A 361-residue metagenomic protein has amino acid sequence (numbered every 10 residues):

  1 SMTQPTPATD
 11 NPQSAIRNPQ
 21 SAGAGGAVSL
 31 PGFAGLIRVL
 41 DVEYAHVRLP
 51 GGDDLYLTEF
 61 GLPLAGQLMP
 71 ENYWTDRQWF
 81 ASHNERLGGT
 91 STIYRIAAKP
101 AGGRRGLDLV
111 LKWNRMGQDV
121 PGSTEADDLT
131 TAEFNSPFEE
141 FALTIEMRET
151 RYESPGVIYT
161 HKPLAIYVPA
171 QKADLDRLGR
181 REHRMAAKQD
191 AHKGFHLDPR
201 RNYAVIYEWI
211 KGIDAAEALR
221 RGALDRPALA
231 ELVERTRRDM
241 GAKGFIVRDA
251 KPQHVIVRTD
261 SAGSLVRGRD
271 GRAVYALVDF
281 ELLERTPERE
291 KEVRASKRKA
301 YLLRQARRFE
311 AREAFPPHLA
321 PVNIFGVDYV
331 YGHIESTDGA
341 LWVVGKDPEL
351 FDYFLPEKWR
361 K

Functional and structural regions predicted by a protein language model:
S1-G23: Short, basic, low-complexity termini and linkers enriched in Ser/Thr/Gly/Pro that act as targeting/leader peptides
G25-H83: Juxta-kinase regulatory segment immediately upstream of eukaryotic protein kinase catalytic domains
Q67-A204: Conserved ATP-binding subdomain of kinase catalytic cores across diverse folds
R95-A97, I206-I210, A276-D279: Short, well-ordered beta-strand micro-motif
Q118-S123, I213-A218, T286-P287: Short acidic/His/Gly/Ser-rich catalytic and metal-binding motifs that mark active-site loops of diverse hydrolases
V120-A132, L219-A228, A262-L265: Short helix/strand-bridging catalytic loops that position acidic/His residues to coordinate divalent metals and engage
M147, R151, R184, Q189 (+1 more regions): Conserved kinase catalytic-core helix
G241, F245-I246, S261-K361: C-lobe/activation-segment region of protein kinase-like
